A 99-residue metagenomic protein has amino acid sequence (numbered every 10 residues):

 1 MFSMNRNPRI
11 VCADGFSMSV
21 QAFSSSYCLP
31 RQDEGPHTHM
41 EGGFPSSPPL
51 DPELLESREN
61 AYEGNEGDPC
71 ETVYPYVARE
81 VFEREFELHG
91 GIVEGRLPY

Functional and structural regions predicted by a protein language model:
F2-T38: Amphipathic, interaction-prone secondary-structure segments
R31-L54: Short secondary-structure subsegments characteristic of cysteine-rich extracellular domains
P49-Y99: Low-complexity intrinsically disordered segments
